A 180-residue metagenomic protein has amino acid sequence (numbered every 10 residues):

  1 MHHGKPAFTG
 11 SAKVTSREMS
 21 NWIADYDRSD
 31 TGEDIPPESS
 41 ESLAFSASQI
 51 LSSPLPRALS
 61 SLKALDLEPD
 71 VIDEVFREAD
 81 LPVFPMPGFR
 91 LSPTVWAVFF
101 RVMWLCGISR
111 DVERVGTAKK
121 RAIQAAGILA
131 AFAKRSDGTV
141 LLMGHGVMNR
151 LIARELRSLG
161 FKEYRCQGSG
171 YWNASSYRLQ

Functional and structural regions predicted by a protein language model:
M1-F76, T94-Q124, W172, Q180: Active-site-proximal alpha-helix that buttresses catalytic centers in soluble enzyme cores
M1-H2, L51, G138-M148: Beta-strand elements within well-structured catalytic alpha/beta cores of enzymes that handle phosphate/sulfate esters
F8, A79-D80, M148: Feature marks short, surface-exposed loop/turn motifs that line or immediately flank catalytic pockets and channel
R17, R157-Q180: Domain-level recognition of soluble alpha/beta enzyme cores, biased toward histidine phosphatases/phosphomutases
A44-F45, L129-G138: Glycine-rich phosphate-binding loop signature in dinucleotide/nucleotide-binding domains
A58-S60, N149-I152: Short, well-ordered alpha-helical microsegments
A64, E68, F132, E155-L159: Active-site catalytic microenvironments for nucleophilic, acid-base chemistry
V75-R90: Signature for phosphate-centric chemistry
